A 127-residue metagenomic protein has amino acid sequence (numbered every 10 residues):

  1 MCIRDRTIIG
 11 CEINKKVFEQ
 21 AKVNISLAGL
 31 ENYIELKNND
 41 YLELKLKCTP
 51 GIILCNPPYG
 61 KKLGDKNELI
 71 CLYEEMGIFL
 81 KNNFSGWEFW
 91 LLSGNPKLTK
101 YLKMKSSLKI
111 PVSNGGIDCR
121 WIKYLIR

Functional and structural regions predicted by a protein language model:
R4-R127: Class I S-adenosyl-L-methionine-dependent methyltransferase catalytic core
